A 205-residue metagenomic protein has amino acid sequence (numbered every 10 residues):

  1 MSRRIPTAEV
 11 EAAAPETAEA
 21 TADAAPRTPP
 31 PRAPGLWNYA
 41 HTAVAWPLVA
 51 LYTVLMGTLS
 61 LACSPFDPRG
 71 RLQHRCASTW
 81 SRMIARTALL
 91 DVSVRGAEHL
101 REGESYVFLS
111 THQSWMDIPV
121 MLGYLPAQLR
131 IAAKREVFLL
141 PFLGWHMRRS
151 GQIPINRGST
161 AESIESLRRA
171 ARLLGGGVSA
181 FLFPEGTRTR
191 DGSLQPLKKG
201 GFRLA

Functional and structural regions predicted by a protein language model:
M1-R32, V92-R95, I118: Soluble, non-transmembrane catalytic domains of enzymes that act on hydrophobic metabolites at membranes
S2-P6, Y52, P126: Residue-level marker of positions within ordered structural domains that often coincide with functionally constrained
P6, P15, P26-P34, P47 (+5 more regions): Proline-rich intrinsically disordered, low-complexity coils
A20-A50, L109, Q113, A180-F181 (+1 more regions): Short, charged N-terminal helix-start/capping segments
P31-S93, W145-R149: A transmembrane-helix-recognition feature enriched in membrane-embedded lipid enzymes and envelope glyco-/phospholipid
R86-A205: Soluble catalytic domains of membrane acyltransferases
